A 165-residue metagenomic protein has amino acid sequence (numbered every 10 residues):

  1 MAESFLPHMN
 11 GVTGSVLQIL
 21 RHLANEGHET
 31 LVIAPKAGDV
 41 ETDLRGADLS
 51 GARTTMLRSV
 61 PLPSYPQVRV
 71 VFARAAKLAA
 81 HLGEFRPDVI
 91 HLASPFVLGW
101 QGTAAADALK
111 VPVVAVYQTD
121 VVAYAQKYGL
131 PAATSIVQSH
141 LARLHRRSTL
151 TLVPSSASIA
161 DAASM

Functional and structural regions predicted by a protein language model:
M1-R58: N-terminal subdomain of nucleotide-sugar transferases
H8, Q101, A160-S164: Phosphate- and divalent-cation-binding pockets in alpha/beta enzyme and binding domains that engage nucleotide-derived
V12-S15, P35, A93, T151-S155: Replace "coordinates the UDP/GDP/TDP-sugar" with "coordinates nucleotide-activated sugar donors
A24, D107, H145, A163: Anion (oxyanion) recognition and catalysis
G38, V97-L98, A157-I159: Alpha-helix capping/helix-boundary segments
P63-A104, A108, S135, S139: An amphipathic, basic-hydrophobic alpha-helix
P112-V114, V121-R143, R147, V153: Nucleotide-sugar donor phosphate/pyrophosphate-binding loop at the beta->alpha transition of glycosyltransferases
R146-M165: A short, active-site helix/loop in glycosyltransferases that binds the activated sugar's phosphate group
